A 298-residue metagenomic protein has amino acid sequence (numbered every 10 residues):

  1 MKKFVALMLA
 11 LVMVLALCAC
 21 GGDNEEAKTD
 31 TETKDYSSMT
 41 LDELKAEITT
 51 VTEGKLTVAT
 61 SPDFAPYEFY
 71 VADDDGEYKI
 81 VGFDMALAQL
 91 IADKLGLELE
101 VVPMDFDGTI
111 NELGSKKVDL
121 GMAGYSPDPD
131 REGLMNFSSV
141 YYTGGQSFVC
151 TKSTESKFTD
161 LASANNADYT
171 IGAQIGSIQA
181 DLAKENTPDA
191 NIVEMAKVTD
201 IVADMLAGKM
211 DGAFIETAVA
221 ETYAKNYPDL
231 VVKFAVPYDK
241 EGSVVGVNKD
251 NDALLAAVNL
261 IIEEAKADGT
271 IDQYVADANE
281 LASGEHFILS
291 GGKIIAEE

Functional and structural regions predicted by a protein language model:
L15-A19: C-terminal motif of bacterial Sec signal peptides marking the signal peptidase cleavage site
D23, D30-M39, M85-K94, K152-T154 (+4 more regions): Extended ligand-binding regions for polar small-molecule ligands
A27, E32-S38, E43-T49, I178-M195 (+2 more regions): Ligand-binding clefts/hinges and TM-proximal coupling segments of bilobed small-molecule sensing domains
K28-Y125: Extracytoplasmic small-molecule ligand-binding "clamshell" domains of the periplasmic binding protein/Venus flytrap
P62, T143-K152, T217, E221-I262 (+1 more regions): Periplasmic-binding protein-like
F83-M85, E100-N111, S156, V193-A207 (+1 more regions): Short helix-initiation/N-cap motifs at beta->coil->alpha
Q89, E98-S163: Acidic, polar ligand-binding/catalytic clefts
D107-G108, Y125-L134, D181-E185, L206-A207 (+1 more regions): A ligand-binding cleft/hinge motif common to bilobed small-molecule-binding domains
